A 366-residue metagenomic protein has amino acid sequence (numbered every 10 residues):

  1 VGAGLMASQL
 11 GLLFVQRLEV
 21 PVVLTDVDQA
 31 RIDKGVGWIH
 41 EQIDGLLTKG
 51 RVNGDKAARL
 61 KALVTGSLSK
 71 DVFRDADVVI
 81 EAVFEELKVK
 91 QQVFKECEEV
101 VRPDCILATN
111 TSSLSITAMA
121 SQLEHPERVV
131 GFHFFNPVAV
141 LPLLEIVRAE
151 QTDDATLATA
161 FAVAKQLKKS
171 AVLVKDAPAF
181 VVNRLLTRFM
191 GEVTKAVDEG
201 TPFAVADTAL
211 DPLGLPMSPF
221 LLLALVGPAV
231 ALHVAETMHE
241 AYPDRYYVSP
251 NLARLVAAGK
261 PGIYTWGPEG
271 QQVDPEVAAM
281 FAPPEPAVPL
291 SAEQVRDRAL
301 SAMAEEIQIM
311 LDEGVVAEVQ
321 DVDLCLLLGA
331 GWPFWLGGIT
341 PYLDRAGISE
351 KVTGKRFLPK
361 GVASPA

Functional and structural regions predicted by a protein language model:
V1-A366: N-terminal glycine-rich phosphate-binding loop for ADP-containing cofactors
